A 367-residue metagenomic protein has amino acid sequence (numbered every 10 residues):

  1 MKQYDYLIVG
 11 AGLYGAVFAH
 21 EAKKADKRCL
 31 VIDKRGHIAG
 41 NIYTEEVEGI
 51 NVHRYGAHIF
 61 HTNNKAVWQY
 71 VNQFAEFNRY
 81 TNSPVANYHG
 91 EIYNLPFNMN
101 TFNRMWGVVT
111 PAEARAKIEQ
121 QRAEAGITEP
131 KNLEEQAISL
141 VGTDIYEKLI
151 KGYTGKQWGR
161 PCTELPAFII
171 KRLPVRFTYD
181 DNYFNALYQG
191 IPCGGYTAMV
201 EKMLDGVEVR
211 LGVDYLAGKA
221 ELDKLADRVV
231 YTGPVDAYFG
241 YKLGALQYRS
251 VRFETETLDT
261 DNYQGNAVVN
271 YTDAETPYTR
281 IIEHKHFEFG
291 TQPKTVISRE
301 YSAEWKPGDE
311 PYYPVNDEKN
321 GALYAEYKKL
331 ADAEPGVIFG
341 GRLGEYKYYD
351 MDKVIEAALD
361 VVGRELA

Functional and structural regions predicted by a protein language model:
Y4, D26, V207, L225-D227 (+1 more regions): Short, well-ordered alpha-helix to beta-strand connector turns
Y4-V31, V362, L366: N-terminal Rossmann-like FAD-binding beta1-loop-alpha1 element of flavoenzymes
H20-E48: Glycine-rich FAD pyrophosphate-binding loop
G40-N41, N94-L95, Y146, Q157-C162 (+5 more regions): Short catalytic/ligand-binding loop motif for oxyanion handling, primarily in non-cytosolic enzymes, centered on
E48-A123: Dinucleotide-binding Rossmann-like beta1-alpha1 core, especially the glycine-rich loop that anchors the ADP
H89-Y93, M99-R228, T232, F239: Active-site/ligand-binding neighborhood in enzyme catalytic cores
Y215-L330: Mid-domain catalytic core of redox enzymes that form a hydrophobic substrate pocket/lid adjacent to a catalytic redox
E310-A367: C-terminal catalytic lobe of FAD-dependent flavoproteins
